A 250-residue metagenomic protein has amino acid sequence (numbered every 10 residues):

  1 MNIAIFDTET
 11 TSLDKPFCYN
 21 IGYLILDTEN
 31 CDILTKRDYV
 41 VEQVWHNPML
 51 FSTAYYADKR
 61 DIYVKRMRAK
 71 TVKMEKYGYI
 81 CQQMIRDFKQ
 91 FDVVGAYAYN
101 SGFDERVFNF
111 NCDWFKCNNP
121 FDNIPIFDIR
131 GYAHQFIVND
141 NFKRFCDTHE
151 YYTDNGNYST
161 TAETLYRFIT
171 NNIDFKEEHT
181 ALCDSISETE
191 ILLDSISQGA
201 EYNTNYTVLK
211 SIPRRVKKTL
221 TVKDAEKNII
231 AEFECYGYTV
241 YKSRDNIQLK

Functional and structural regions predicted by a protein language model:
N2-N111: Conserved non-catalytic scaffold segment of RNase H-like nuclease domains
N30-I33, K227, N246: Residue-level signal for glycine
Q43-K65, I129-S185: Active-site-proximal helix-loop-helix substrate-binding element of RNase H-like nuclease domains
Q83, D87, F168, A225-E232: Charge-rich, solvent-exposed alpha-helical interaction surfaces
D92-G102, R106-C112, D147-K217: Acidic, Mg2+-coordinating catalytic module of metal-dependent nucleases/exonucleases that use a two-metal-ion mechanism
D113-N123: A short alpha->loop->secondary-structure connector
P125-F127: Beta-strand segments within the central parallel beta-sheet cores of soluble alpha/beta enzyme folds
V208, V216-C235, Y241-S243: Acidic, low-complexity, intrinsically disordered interaction modules
